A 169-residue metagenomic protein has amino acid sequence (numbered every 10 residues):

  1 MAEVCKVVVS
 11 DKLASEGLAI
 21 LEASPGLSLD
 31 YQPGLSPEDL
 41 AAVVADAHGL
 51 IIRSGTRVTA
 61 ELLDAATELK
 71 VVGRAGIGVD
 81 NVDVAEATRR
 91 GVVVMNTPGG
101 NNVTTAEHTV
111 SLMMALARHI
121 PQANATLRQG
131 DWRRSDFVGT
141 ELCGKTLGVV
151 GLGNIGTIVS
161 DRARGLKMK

Functional and structural regions predicted by a protein language model:
M1-A47: N-terminal glycine-/charge-rich "phosphate-binding" loop or analogous flexible N-terminal tail
V4-K6, V93, T146, K169: Charged active-site motifs of nucleotide-sugar-dependent glycosyltransferases
V9, D30, S36, A41-A42 (+3 more regions): Phosphate/diphosphate ligand-binding glycine-rich loop within oxidoreductases
I20, H108, L112, I158 (+1 more regions): Rossmann-fold NAD(P)-dependent oxidoreductase module
S24, L116-I120, G130, L166: Change "in soluble alpha/beta enzymes" to "in soluble alpha/beta proteins
S24-P25, A65, R90, L166: Conserved dinucleotide-binding and phosphotransfer motif residues
T126-R134: A short, charged, Gly/Pro-tolerant segment at domain boundaries
S135-K169: Rossmann-like dinucleotide/phosphate-binding beta-alpha-beta segment
